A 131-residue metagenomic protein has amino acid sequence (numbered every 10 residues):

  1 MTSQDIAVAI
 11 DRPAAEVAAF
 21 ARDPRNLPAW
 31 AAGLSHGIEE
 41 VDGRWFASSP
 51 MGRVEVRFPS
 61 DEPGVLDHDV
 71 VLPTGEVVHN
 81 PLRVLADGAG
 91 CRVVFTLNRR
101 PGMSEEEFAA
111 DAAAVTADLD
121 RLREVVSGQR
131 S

Functional and structural regions predicted by a protein language model:
M1-G37, V41: Hydrophobic ligand-binding cavity/cleft-lining segments
Q4-V8, V56, N80, V93-F95: Hydrophobic residues positioned within well-ordered beta-strands of beta-sheet architectures
D11-A15, P59-P63, V84-R92: A short, structured loop/turn motif at beta-sheet edges
V17-A21, L27, W45, F58 (+3 more regions): Hydrophobic pocket/interface hotspot
A19-A32, P63, A113, A117-G128: Short, intrinsically disordered, mixed-charge
N26-H79, D87, G128-S131: Glycine-rich portal/gate segments that line the openings of hydrophobic small-molecule binding cavities
V70-S131: Beta-strand/loop substructures that line and gate deep hydrophobic ligand-binding cavities in soluble
